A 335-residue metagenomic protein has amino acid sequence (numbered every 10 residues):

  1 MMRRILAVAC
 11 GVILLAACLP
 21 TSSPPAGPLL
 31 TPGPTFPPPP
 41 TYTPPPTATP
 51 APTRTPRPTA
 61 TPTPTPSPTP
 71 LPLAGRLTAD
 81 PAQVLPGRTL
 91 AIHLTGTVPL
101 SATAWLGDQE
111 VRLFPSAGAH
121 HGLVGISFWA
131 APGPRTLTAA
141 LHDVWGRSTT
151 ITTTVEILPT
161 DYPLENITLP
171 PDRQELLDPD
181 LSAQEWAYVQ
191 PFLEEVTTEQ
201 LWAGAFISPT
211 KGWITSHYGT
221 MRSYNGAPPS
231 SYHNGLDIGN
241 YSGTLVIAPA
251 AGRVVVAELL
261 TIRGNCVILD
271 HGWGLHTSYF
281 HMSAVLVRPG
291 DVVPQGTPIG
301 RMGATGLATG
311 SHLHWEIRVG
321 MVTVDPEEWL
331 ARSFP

Functional and structural regions predicted by a protein language model:
R3-G11: Sec-dependent signal peptide recognition, specifically the positively charged N-region followed immediately by
C18-L73: Ser/Thr-rich, Proline-interspersed low-complexity disordered segments
T63-T153: Cationic-aromatic interfacial patches
T78, I151-R263: Surface-exposed, glycine-biased beta-strand/turn segments
H233-N234, A248-L286, A308-E316: Zn2+-dependent peptidoglycan hydrolase active-site motif and core
L245-V255, L286-M302: Short, well-structured beta-strand-loop connectors
N265-L275, D291-P335: Conserved, short, structured surface segments that act as functional micro-motifs
